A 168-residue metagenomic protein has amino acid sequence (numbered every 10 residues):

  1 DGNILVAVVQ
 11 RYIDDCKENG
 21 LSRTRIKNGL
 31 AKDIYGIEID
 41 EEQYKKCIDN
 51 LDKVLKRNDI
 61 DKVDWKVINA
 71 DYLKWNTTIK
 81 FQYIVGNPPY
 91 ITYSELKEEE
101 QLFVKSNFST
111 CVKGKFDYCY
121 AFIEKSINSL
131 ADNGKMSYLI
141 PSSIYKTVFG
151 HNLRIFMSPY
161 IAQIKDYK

Functional and structural regions predicted by a protein language model:
D1-A7, I13, I39-K45, Y72-K168: Signature of N6-adenine DNA methyltransferases within the class I
D1-G29: Conserved SAM-binding loop of SAM-dependent methyltransferases across substrates and taxa, primarily the Class I
D14, E18, K53-R57, N128 (+1 more regions): Secondary-structure boundary motif
L21-A31, N58-V63, D132: Short helix-terminating capping/connector loops at secondary-structure junctions
N28, D52-K56, L153-Y160: Short, surface-exposed basic-aromatic patches at helix termini and helix-loop junctions that form
D33, D64-K66, Q163: Conserved beta-strand segments of alpha/beta enzyme cores
I34-E38: Conserved SAM-binding motif I beta-strand of class I
I39-T77: S-adenosyl-L-methionine
